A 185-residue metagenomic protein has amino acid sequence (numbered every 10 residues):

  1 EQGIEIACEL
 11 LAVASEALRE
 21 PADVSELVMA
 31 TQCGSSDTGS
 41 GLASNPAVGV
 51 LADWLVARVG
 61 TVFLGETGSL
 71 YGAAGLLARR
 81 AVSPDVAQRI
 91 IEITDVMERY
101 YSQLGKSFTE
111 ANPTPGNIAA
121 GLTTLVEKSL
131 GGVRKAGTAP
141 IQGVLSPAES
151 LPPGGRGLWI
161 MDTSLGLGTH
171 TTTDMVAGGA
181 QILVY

Functional and structural regions predicted by a protein language model:
E1-E20: Active-site cavity-forming subdomains of large catalytic enzyme subunits
L18-V28: Glycine-rich phosphate/diphosphate-binding loops that line cofactor/substrate pockets in enzymes
E26, T31, D37-Y185: Anaerobic metallocofactor- and corrinoid-dependent redox/one-carbon enzyme cores, especially those from methanogenesis
